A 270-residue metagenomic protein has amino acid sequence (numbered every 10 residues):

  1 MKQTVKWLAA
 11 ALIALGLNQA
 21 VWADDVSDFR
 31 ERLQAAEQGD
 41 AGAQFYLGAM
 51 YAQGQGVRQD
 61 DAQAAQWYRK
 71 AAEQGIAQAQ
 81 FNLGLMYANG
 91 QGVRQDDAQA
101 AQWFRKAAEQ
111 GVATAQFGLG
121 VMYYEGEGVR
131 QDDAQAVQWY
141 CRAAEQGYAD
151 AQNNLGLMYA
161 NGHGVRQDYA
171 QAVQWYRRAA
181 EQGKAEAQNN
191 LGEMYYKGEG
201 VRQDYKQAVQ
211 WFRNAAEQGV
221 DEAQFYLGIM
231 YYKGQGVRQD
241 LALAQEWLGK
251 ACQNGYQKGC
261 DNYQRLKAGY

Functional and structural regions predicted by a protein language model:
M1-A9: Bacterial N-terminal signal peptides that target proteins for export
A9-N18: Bacterial N-terminal signal peptides
A10, S27-D28, R238, L243 (+1 more regions): Terminal, low-structured helical/coil segments at or just beyond the last alpha-helical repeat
Q19-A23: Sec/Tat signal peptide C-region and signal peptidase I cleavage site
E37-D40, Q53-Q55, D60, E73-I76 (+16 more regions): Short helix-capping/linker turns of helical repeat alpha-solenoids
Y46-Q53, N82-N89, G118-E125, N154-N161 (+3 more regions): Hydrophobic face of amphipathic alpha-helices that form TPR/SEL1-like repeat modules and related alpha-solenoid
